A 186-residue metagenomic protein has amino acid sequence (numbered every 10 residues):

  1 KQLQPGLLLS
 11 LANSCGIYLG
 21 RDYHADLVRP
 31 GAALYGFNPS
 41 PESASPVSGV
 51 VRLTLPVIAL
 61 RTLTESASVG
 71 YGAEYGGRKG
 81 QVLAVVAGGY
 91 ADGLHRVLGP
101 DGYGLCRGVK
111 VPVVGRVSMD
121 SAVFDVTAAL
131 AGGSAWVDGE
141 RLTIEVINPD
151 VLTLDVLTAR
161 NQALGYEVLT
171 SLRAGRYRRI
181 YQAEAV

Functional and structural regions predicted by a protein language model:
K1-V186: Active-site anion/phosphate-binding pocket segments in diverse small-molecule metabolic enzymes
